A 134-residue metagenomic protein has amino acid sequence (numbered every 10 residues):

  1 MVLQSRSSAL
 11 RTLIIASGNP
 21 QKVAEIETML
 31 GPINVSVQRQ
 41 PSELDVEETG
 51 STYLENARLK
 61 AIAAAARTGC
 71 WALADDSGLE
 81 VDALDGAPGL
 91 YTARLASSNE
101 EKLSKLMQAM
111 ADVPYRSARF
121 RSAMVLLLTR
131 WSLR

Functional and structural regions predicted by a protein language model:
V2-I14, P20-R134: Anionic-ligand binding patches
